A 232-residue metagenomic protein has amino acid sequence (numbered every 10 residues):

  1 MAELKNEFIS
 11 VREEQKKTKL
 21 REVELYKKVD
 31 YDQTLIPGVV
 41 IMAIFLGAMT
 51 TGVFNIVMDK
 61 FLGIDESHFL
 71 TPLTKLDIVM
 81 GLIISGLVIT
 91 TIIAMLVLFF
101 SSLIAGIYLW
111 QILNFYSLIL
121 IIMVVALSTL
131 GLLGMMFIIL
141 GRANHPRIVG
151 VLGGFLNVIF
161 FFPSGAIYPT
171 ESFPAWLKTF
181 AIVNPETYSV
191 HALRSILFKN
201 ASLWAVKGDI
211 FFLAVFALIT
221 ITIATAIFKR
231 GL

Functional and structural regions predicted by a protein language model:
M1-E66, L70, K75-M95, F99-L118 (+2 more regions): Transmembrane helix-boundary elements of multi-pass transport/secretion proteins, especially ABC-type permease modules
I36, V40, G52, I122-A126 (+1 more regions): Hydrophobic alpha-helical transmembrane segments of multi-pass membrane proteins
A48-G52, L96, G134-M135, I159 (+3 more regions): Hydrophobic/aromatic residues in alpha-helical transmembrane segments
M58, S102, G106, G141 (+5 more regions): Transmembrane helix-loop junction
G86, V125, G154-V158, T187-Y188 (+2 more regions): Residue-level recognition of pore/gate-forming positions within transmembrane alpha-helices of multi-pass
I119-A143, F161-S164, A214-I223: Hydrophobic alpha-helical transmembrane segments of polytopic membrane proteins
L140-V183: Transmembrane helix segments
Y168-I210: Short hydrophobic, aromatic-rich alpha-helical segments embedded in or entering the lipid bilayer of multi-pass
